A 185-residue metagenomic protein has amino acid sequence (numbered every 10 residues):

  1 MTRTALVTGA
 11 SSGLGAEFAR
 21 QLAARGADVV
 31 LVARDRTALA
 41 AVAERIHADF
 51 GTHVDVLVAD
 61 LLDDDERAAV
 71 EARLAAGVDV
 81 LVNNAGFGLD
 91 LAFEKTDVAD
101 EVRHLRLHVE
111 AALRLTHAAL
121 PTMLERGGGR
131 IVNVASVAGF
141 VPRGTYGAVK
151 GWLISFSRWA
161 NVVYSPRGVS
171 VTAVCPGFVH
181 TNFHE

Functional and structural regions predicted by a protein language model:
S11-S12: Conserved glycine-rich cofactor-binding loop
R25-A41: Conserved glycine-rich Rossmann-like NAD(P)H-binding loop of the short-chain dehydrogenase/reductase
A92-E94, D100-L105: Substrate-binding pocket helix/loop in short-chain dehydrogenase/reductase
T116, V149-W152: Active-site helix of classical SDR
T116-H117, R158: A short, exposed helix-loop element centered on a Lys and neighboring polar residues
S136: Residue(s) in the substrate-gating loop at a strand-loop-helix junction that position the organic substrate next
V162-E185: SDR active-site lid
